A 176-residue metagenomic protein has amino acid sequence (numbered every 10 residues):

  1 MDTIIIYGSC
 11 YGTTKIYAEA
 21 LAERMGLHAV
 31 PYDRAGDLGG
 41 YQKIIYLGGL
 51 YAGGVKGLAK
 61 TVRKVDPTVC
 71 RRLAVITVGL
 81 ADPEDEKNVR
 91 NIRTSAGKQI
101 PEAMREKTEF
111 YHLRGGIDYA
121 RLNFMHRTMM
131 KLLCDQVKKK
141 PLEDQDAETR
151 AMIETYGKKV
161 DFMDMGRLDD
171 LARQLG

Functional and structural regions predicted by a protein language model:
M1-C70, D170-R173: N-terminal beta1-alpha1-beta2 submodule of the flavodoxin-like/Rossmannoid cofactor-binding fold
G53-G176: FMN-binding flavodoxin-like domain, especially the glycine-rich phosphate-binding loop
